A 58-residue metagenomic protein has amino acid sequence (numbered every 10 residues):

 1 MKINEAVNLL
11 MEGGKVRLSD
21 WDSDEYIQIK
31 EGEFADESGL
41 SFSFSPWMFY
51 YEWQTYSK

Functional and structural regions predicted by a protein language model:
M1-K58: Structural boundary micro-motifs
